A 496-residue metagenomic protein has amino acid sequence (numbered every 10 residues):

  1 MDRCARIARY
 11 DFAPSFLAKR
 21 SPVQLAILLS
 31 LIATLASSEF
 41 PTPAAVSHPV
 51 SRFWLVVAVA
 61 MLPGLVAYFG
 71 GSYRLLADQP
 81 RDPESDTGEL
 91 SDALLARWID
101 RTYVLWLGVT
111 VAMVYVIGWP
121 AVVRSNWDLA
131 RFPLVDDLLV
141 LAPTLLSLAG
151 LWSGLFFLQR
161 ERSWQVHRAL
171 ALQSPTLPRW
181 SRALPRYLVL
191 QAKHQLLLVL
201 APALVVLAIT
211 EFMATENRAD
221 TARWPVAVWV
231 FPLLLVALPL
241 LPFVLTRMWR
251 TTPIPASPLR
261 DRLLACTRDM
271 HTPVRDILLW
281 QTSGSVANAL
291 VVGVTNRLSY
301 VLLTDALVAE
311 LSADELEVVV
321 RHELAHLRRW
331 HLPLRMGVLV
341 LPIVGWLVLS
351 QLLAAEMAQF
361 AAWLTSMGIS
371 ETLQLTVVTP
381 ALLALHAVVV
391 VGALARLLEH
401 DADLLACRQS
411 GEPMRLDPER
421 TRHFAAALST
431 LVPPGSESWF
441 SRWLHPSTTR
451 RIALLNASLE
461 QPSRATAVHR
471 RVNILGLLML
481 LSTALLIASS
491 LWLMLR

Functional and structural regions predicted by a protein language model:
Y10-F12, F16: Aromatic (phenylalanine/tyrosine) cluster motif
F16-A60, L65-T365, V390-T483: Polar-ligand-bearing catalytic/cofactor-coordination segments of membrane-embedded or membrane-tethered inner-membrane
S366-L383: Generic long, charged, amphipathic alpha-helical segments
A381, L385-V389, A393: Hydrophobic transmembrane alpha-helical segments of multi-pass transport and channel proteins
L486-R496: Juxtamembrane boundary at the C-terminal end of a transmembrane helix
